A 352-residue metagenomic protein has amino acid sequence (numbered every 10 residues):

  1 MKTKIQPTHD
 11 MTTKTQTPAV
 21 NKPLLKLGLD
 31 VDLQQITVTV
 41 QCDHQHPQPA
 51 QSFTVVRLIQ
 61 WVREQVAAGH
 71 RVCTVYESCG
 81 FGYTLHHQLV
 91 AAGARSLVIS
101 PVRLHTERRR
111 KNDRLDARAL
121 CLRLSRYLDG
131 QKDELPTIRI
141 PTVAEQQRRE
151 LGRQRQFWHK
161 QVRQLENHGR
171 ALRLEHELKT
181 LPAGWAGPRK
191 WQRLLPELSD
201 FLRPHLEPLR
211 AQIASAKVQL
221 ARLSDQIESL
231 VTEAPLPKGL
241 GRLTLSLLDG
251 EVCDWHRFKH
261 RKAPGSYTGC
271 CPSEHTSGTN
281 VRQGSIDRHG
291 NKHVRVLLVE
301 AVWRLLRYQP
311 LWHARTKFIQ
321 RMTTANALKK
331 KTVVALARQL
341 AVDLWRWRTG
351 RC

Functional and structural regions predicted by a protein language model:
M1-L24, Q48-Q51: Intrinsically disordered, low-complexity and often Lys/Arg-enriched segments
V20-Q41, L120: Gly/Thr-rich phosphate-binding beta-strand-loop-beta motif of the actin/hexokinase/Hsp70
Q41-V72: Nucleic-acid-processing active sites and adjacent nucleic-acid-binding tracks, predominantly divalent metal-dependent
L97-T137, N280-H289: Short alpha-helix plus adjacent loop in nuclease-associated cores
R108, P235-K238, R242-L243, L247-A325 (+1 more regions): Phosphate-backbone recognition surface of nucleic-acid-processing proteins
L122-E150, R189-D200: A short, charged helix-loop
E150-P235: Glycine-rich, often acidic, oxyanion-interacting loops/wings at catalytic, nucleic-acid, or phospho-protein interfaces
T323-C352: Basic, amphipathic alpha-helical segments enriched in Lys/Arg and hydrophobic/aromatic residues
